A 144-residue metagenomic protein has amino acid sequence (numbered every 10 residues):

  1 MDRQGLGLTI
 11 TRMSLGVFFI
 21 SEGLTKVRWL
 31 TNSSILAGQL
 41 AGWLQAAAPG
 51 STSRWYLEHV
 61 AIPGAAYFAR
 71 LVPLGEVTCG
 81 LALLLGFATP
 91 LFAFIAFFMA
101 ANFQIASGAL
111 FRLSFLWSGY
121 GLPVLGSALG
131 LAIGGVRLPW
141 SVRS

Functional and structural regions predicted by a protein language model:
M1-T78, L85-S144: Extended, low-polarity transmembrane helix blocks
